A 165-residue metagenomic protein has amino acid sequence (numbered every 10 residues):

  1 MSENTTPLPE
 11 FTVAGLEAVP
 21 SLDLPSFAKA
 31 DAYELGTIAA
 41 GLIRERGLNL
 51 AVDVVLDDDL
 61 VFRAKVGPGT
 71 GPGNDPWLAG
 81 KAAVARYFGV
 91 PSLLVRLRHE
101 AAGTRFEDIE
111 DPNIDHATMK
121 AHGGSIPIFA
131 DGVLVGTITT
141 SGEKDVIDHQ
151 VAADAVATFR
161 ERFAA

Functional and structural regions predicted by a protein language model:
S2-T137, S141-R162: Flexible, solvent-exposed loop/hinge segments and secondary-structure transition points
